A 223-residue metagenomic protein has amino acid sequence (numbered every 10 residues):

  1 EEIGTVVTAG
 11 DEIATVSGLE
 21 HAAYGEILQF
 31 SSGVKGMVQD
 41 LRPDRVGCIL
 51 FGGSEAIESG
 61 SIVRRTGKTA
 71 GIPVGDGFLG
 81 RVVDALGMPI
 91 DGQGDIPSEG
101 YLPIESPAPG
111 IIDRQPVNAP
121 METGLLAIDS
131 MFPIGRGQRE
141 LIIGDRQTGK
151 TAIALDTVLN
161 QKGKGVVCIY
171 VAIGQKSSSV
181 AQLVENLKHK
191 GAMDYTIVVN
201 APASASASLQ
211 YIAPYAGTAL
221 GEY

Functional and structural regions predicted by a protein language model:
E1, T5-M121: Acidic-enriched and Gly/Ser
V7, L141, V167-I169: Conserved beta-strand elements of the Class I
H21, G53-A56, T69-A70, G87-P89 (+4 more regions): Conserved nucleotide-binding/hydrolysis micro-motifs of P-loop NTPases
L50, G94, G144-R146, A172-I173: Glycine-rich, histidine-containing beta strand-loop boundary motifs that form or position
S61-V63, A70, V74-G77, I90-R139 (+3 more regions): P-loop NTPase nucleotide-binding/switch module
P133, N160, Y223: Hydrophobic/aromatic ligand-binding patch that stacks against planar heteroaromatic rings of cofactors or nucleotides
T148-Y195, A216: Conserved P-loop
A216-Y223: Conserved alpha-helical scaffold flanking the Walker A/P-loop in AAA+ ATPase domains
